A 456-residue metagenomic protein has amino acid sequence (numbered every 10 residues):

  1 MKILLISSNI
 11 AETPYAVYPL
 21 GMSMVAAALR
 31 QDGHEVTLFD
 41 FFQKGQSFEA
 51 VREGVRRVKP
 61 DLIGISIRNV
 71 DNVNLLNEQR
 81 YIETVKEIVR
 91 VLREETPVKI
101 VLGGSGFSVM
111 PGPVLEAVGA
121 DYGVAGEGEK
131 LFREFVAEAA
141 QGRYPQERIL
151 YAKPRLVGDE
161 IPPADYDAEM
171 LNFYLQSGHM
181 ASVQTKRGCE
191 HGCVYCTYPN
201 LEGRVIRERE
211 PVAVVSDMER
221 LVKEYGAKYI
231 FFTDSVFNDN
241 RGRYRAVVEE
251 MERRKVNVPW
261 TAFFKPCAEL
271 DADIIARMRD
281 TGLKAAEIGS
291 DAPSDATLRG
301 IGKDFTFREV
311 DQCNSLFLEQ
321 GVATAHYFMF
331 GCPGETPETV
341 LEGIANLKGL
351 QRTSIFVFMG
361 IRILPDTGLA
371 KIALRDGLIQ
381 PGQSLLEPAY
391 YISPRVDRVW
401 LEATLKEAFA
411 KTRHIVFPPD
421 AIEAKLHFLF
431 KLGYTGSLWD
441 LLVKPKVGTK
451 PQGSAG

Functional and structural regions predicted by a protein language model:
M1-G226: Acidic, low-complexity intrinsically disordered segments
K2-I6, Q31, E35, R52-R56 (+3 more regions): Radical SAM enzyme core and accessory elements
E12-T13, N69-L75, V109-G112, H191 (+5 more regions): Flexible glycine/acidic-rich beta-alpha junction loops that bind and position SAM and/or redox cofactors in anaerobic
G33-H34, L92-P97, G142, E252-N257 (+2 more regions): Short helix-capping segments at alpha-helix termini
G64-I67, G128, R277-P293, F356-R362: Non-cysteine beta-strand/loop elements that form the S-adenosyl-L-methionine
V118-G126, R245-M251, T336-T353: Short, electropositive alpha-helical surface patch
P162-F330, A345: Radical SAM [4Fe-4S] cluster-binding motif and immediate context
